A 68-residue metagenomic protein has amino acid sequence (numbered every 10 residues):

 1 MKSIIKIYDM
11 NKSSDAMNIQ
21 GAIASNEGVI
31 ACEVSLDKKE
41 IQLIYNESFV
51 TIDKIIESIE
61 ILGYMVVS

Functional and structural regions predicted by a protein language model:
M1-S68: Flexible metal-binding regulatory segments at protein termini and peripheral loops
